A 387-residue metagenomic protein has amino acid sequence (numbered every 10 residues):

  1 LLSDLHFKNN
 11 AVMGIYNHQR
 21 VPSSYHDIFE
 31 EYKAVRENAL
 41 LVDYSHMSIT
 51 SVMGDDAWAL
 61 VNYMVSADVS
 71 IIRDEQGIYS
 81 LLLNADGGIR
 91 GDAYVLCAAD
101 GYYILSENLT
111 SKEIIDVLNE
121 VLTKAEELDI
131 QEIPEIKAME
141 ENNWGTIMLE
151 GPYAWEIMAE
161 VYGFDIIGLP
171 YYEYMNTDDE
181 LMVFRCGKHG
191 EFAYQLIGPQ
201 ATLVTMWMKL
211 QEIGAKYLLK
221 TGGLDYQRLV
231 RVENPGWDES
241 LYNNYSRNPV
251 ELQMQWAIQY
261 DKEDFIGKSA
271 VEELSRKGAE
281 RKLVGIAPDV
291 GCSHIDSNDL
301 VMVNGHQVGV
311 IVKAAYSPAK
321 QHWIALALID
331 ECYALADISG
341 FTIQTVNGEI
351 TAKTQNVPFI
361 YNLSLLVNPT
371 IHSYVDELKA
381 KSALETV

Functional and structural regions predicted by a protein language model:
L1-N9, H18, A99-Y102, S106-V387: Conserved, structured C-terminal
L1-S80, G88-R90, S382-V387: Acidic, proline/glycine-enriched N-terminal capping motif
I28-E37, L82-D92, E132, M175-V183 (+1 more regions): Short amphipathic beta-strand starts and helix->beta connectors
H46-M53, N84, Y94-V95, Y103-E107 (+1 more regions): Short secondary-structure transition/capping motifs
I71-R73, L82-G88, A93-A98, E107 (+2 more regions): Short, charge-rich binding segments
